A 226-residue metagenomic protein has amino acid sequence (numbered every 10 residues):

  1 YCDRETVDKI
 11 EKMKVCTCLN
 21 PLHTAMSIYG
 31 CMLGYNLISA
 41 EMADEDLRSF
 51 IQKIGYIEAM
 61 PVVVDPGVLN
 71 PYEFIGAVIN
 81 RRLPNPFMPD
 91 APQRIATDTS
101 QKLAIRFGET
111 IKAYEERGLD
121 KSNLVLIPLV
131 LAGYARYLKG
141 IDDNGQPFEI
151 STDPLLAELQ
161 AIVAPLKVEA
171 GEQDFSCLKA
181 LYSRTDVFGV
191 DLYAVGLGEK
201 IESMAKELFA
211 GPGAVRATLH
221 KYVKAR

Functional and structural regions predicted by a protein language model:
Y1-R226: Non-transmembrane, aqueous-exposed alpha-helical and coiled segments at domain scale
